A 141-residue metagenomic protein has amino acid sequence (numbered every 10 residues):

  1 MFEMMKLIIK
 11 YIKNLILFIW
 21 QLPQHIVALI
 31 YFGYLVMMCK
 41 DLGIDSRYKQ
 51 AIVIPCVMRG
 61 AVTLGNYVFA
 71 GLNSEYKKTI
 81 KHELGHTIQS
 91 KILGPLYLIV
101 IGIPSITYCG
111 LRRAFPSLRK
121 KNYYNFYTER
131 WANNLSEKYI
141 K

Functional and structural regions predicted by a protein language model:
F2-I44, C56-R59, L98-K141: Metalloprotease/metallohydrolase-associated module, dominated by Zn2+-dependent proteases
K10, E75-Y76, I92-L96: Membrane-helix interface segments
Y34, Q50-I52, H82: Short amphipathic alpha-helical surface micro-motifs
K49-S74: Active-site scaffold of zinc-dependent metalloenzymes
E75-T87: Short alpha-helical catalytic segment bearing the HExxH-like zincin motif of zinc-dependent metalloproteases
L84-G102: Catalytic Zn2+-binding segment of zinc metalloproteases
